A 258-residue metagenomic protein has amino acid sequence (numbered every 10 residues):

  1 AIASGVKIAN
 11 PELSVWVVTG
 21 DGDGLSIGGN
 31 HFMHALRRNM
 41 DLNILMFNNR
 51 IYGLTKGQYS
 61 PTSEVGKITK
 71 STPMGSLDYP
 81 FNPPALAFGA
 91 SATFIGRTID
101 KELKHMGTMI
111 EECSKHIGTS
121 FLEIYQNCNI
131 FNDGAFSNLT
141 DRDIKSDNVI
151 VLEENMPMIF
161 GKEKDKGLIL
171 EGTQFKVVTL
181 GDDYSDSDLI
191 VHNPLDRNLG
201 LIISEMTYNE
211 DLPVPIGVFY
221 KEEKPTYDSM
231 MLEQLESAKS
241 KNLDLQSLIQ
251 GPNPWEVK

Functional and structural regions predicted by a protein language model:
A1-G53, G107: Thiamine diphosphate
E12, S60-C113: Conserved thiamine diphosphate
S14-G20, G89-R97, Y184-L189: Short, basic, glycine/proline-bearing loop/turn elements
S14-W16, D41-L45, A85, T93-G96 (+2 more regions): Structural motif
L25, Y52-G53, K104, C128-N132 (+1 more regions): Flexible loop/turn segments at secondary-structure boundaries
I27-H31, R37, L54-S60, N132-S137 (+1 more regions): Short acidic, glycine/serine/threonine-rich loops at helix termini
T93-V149: ATP/pyrophosphate-binding catalytic subdomain of soluble kinases
I130-K258: Flexible, low-complexity linker and terminal segments
